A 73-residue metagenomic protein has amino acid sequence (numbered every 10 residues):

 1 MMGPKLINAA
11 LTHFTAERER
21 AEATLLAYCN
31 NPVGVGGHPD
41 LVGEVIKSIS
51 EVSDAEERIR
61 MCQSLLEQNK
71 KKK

Functional and structural regions predicted by a protein language model:
M2-K73: Extended, charge-rich alpha-helical interface modules
